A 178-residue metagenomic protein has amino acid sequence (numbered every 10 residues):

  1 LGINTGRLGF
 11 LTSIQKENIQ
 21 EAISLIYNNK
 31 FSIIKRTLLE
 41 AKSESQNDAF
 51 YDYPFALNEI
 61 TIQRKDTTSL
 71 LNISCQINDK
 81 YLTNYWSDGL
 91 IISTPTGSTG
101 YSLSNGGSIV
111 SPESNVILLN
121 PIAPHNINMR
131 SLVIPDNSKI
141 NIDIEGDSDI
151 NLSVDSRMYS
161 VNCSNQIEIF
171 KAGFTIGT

Functional and structural regions predicted by a protein language model:
L1-G6, F10: Gly/Ser-rich helix-loop-strand patches that form or flank binding pockets for ribonucleotide-derived cofactors
N4, S43, T94, K171: Flexible glycine-/small-residue-rich
F10-D88: Catalytic core of DAGKc-family lipid kinases
K35-L39, A56-N58, S69-I73, D88-L90 (+5 more regions): A generic structural signal for short beta-strands and their flanking turns/coil linkers
I62, T67, N78-Y81, M129-T178: ATP/nucleoside-binding phosphotransfer catalytic cores, i.e., glycine-rich phosphate-binding loops
C75, G97, L152: Short aromatic-centered micro-motifs
N84-N128: Gly/Ser/Thr-rich active-site loops/lids in small-molecule metabolic enzymes that frequently grip phosphoryl groups
